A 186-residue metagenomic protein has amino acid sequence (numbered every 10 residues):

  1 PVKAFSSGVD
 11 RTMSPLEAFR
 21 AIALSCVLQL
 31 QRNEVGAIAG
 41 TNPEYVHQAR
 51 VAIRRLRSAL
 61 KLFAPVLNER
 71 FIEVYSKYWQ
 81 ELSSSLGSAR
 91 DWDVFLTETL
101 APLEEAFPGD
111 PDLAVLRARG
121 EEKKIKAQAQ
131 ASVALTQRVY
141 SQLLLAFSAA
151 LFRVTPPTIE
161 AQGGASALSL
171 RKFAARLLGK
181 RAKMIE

Functional and structural regions predicted by a protein language model:
P1-E186: Cationic, histidine-enriched alpha-helical/coil surfaces that engage anionic ligands
